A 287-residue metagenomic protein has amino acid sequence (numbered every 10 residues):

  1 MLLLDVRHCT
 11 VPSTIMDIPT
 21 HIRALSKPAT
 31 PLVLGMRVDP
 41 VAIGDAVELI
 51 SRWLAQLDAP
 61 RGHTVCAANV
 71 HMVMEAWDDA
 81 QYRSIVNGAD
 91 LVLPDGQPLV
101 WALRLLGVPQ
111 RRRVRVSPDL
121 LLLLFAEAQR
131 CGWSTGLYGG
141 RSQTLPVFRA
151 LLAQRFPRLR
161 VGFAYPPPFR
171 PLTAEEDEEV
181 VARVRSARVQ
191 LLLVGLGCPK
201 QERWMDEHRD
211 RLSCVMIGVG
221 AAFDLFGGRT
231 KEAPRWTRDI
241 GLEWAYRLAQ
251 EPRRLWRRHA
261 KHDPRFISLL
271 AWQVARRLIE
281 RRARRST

Functional and structural regions predicted by a protein language model:
I15-R115, D119: N-terminal nucleotide/polyanion-binding subdomain common to many enzyme families
L99-A187: Conserved beta-alpha
L99-W101, K200, A222-G227: Short gly/pro/ser/thr-enriched loop/turn and capping motifs at secondary-structure boundaries
V100-L106, A233, T237-R285: A transmembrane-helix-recognition feature enriched in membrane-embedded lipid enzymes and envelope glyco-/phospholipid
P167-L172, C214-Q250: Short, flexible loop segments at boundaries between secondary-structure elements
V184, R188-L193, C198: Proline-aspartate-enriched helix->loop->beta-strand connector
